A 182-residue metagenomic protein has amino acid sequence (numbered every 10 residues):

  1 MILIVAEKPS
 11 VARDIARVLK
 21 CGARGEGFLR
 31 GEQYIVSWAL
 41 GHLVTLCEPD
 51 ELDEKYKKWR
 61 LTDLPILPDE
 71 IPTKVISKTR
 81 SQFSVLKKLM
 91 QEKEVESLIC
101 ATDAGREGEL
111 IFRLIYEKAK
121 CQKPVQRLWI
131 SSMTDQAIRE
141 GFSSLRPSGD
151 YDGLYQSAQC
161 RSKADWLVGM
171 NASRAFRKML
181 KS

Functional and structural regions predicted by a protein language model:
M1-M179: Intrinsically disordered, low-complexity regulatory segments
S182: Common nucleic-acid-contacting/processivity interface regions adjacent to the catalytic cores of nucleic-acid enzymes
